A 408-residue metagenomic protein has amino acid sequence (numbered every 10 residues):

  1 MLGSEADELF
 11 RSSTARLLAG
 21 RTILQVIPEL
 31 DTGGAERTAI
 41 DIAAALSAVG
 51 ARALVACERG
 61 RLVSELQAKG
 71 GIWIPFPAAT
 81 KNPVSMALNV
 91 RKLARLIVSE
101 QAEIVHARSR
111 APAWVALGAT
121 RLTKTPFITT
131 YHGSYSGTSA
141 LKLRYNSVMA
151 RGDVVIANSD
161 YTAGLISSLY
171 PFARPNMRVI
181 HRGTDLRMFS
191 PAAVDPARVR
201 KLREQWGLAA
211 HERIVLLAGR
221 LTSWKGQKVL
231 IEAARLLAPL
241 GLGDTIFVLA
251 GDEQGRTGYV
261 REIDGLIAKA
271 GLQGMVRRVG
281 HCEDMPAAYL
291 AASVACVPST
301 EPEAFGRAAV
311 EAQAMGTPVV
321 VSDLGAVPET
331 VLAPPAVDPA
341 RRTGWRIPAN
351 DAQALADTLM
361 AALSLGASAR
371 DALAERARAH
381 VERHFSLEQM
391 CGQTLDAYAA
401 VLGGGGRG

Functional and structural regions predicted by a protein language model:
E36-A44, R213-L236, F247, R261 (+1 more regions): A conserved mid-protein helix/loop that constitutes part of the nucleotide-sugar donor-binding site
A56-R61, T184, A218, I246-E262: Glycosyltransferase donor-sugar binding loop
E103, L290-A304, T317: Acidic donor-binding loop of glycosyltransferase active sites
R121, F127-A157, G164, P171-F172: A conserved, positively charged/aromatic
K201-E204, A361, A369-H384, Q393-D396 (+1 more regions): A short, well-ordered alpha-helix in the C-terminal region of glycosyltransferases
G255-E262, L272-C282, A288, W345-R346: Active-site donor-binding acidic/aromatic loop of nucleotide-activated sugar and phosphosugar transferases involved
P318-V321, P328-V331, D338: Short hydrophobic beta-strand element within catalytic cores of glycosyltransferases and related nucleotide-activated
L332-Q353, A362-A367: Conserved acidic donor-binding segment of nucleotide-sugar-dependent glycosyltransferases
